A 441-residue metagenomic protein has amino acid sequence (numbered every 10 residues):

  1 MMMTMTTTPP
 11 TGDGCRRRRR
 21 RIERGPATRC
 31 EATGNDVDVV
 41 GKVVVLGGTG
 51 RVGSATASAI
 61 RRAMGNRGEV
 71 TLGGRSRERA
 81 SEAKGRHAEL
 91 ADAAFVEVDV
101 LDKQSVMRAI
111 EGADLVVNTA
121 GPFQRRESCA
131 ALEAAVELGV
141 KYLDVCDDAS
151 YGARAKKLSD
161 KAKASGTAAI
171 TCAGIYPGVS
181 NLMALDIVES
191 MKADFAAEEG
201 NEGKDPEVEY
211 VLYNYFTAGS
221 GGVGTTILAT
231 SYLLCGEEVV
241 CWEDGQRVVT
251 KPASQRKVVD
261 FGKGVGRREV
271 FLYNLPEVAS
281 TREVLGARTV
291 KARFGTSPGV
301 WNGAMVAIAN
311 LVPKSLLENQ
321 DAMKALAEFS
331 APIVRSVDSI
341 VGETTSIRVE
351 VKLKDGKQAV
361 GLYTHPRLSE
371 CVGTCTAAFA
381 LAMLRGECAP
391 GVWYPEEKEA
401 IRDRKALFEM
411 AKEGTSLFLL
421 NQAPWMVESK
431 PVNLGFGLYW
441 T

Functional and structural regions predicted by a protein language model:
M1-R21: N-terminal chloroplast transit peptides
T33, E189-T441: C-terminal catalytic/substrate-binding lobe primarily of soluble NAD(P)-dependent oxidoreductases
V43-A63: N-terminal Rossmann NAD(P)H-binding glycine-rich loop of SDR-like oxidoreductase domains
E69-T71: Short beta-strand element of Class I
G73-R77, D99-V100: N-terminal Rossmann-fold cofactor-binding loop
E82-D92: Short, conserved SAM-binding/catalytic segment of Class I S-adenosyl-L-methionine-dependent methyltransferases
V96-L115, T119-P122, R126: Conserved Rossmann-fold cofactor-binding substructure of NAD(P)-dependent oxidoreductases
V145-A168: Rossmann-fold NAD(P)-binding glycine/threonine-rich loop
